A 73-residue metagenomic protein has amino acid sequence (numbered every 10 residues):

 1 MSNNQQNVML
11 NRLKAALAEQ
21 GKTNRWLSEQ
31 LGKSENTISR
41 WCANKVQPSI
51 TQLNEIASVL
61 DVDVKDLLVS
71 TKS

Functional and structural regions predicted by a protein language model:
M1-K22: A short, Lys/Arg-rich alpha-helix, primarily the initiator
K14, R25, N54: Residues within the helices of the helix-turn-helix
L17, S28, A57: The alpha-helix within a helix-turn-helix
A18, G32, A43-K45, K72: Residue-level detection of the helix-turn-helix DNA-binding "recognition helix"
G21-R40: Short alpha-helical DNA-recognition segment
K45-E55: Short, basic-rich loop-to-helix N-cap that marks the start of a DNA-contacting helix
D61-S73: Short C-terminal boundary/hinge segments that cap the last helix of small helical domains
